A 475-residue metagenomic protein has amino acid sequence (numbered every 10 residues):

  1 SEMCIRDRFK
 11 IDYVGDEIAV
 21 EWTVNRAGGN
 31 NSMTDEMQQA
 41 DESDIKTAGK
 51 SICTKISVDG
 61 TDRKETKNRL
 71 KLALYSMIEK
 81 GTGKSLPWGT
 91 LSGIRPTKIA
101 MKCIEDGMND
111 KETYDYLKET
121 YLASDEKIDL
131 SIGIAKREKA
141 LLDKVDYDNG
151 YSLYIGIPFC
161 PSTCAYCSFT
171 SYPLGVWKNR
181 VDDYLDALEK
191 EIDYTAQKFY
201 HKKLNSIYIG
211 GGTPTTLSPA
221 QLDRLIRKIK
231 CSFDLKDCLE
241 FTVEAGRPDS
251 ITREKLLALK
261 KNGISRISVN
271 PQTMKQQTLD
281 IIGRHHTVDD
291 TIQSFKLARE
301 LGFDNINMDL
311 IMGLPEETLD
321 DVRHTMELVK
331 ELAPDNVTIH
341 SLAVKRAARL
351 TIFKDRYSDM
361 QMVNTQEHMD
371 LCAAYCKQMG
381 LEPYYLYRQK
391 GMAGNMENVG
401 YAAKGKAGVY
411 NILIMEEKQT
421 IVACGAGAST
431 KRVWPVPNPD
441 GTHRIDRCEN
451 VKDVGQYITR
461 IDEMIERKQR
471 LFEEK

Functional and structural regions predicted by a protein language model:
E2-I5: Short, small-residue-biased leader/transition segments that mark boundaries at the very start of proteins
D7-G60: Amphipathic beta-strand/beta-sheet edge segments enriched in Tyr/Trp
T82-S85, E105-D106, D110-L153: N-terminal [4Fe-4S]-dependent radical SAM core
D148-D183: Canonical Radical SAM [4Fe-4S] cluster-binding loop centered on the CxxxCxxC motif and its immediate flanking residues
S171-C372: Conserved non-cysteine loop/helix-boundary elements of the Radical SAM core domain that shape
A347-C424: A C-terminal junction/extension of Radical SAM enzymes
N364-A393, V422, A428-K475: C-terminal accessory region of radical SAM enzymes
